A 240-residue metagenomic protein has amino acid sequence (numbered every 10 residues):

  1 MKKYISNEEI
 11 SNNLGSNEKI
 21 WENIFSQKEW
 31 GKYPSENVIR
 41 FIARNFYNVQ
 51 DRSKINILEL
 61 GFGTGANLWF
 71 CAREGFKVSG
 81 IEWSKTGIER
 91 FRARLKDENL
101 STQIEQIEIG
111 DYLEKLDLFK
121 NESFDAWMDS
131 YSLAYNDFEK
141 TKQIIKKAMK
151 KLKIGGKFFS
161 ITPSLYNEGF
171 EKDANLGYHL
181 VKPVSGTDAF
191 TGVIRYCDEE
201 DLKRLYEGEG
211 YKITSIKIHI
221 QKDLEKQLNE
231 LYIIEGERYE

Functional and structural regions predicted by a protein language model:
M1-I55, G63-D117, K157-E240: Class I (Rossmann-like) S-adenosyl-L-methionine-dependent methyltransferase catalytic domain, capturing the SAM-binding
L60: Conserved beta-strand/loop positions that form the S-adenosyl-L-methionine
D117-W127: A short acidic, Gly/Pro-enriched loop at the edge of an enzyme's catalytic core that lines a small-molecule cofactor
E122, E139, Y211: Structured loop/turn residues at beta-strand edges in well-structured enzyme cores
D125-K140: A short SAM/SAH-binding and catalytic strip from SAM-dependent methyltransferases
K140-Q143, D201: An acidic, carboxylate-rich microenvironment
K142-I154: A short glycine-rich, Lys/Arg-flanked "PGG" loop and its adjoining helix->strand segment in the class I
